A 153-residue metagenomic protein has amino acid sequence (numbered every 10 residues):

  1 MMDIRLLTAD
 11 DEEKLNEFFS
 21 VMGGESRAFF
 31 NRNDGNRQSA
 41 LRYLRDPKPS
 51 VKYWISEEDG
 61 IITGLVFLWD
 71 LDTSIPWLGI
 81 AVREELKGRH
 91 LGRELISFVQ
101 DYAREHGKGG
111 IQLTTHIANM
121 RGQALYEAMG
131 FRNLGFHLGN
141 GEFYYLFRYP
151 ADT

Functional and structural regions predicted by a protein language model:
M2-E17: A short beta-loop-alpha structural element at the N-terminal edge of CoA-dependent acyl/N-acetyltransferase catalytic
A9, S20-E85, Y102, P150: Acetyl-CoA-dependent GNAT
K14, W77, R121: Amphipathic alpha-helical recognition patches that constitute DNA-binding helices
F19, I96-V99, K108: Compositionally biased, non-globular sequence tracts
V82, G88-A103, A124-A128: Conserved acetyl-CoA-binding loop-helix of GNAT-fold acetyltransferases
G109-Q112, H116-Q123, E127-R132, F136-T153: C-terminal "cap" of GNAT-fold acetyltransferases
